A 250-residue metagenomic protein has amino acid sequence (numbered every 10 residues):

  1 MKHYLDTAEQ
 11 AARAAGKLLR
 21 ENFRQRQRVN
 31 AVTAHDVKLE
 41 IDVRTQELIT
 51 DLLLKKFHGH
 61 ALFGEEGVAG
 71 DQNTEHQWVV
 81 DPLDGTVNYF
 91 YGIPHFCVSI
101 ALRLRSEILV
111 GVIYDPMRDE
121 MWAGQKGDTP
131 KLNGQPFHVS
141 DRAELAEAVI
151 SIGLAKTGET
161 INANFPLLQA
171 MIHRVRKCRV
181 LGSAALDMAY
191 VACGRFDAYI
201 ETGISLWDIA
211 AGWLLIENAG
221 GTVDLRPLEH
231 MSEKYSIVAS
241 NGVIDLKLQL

Functional and structural regions predicted by a protein language model:
M1-L83: N-terminal subdomain of lithium-sensitive/metallo-dependent phosphomonoesterases centered on the IMPase/IPPase/PAP
L19, D42, L53, T86 (+6 more regions): Residue-level signal for inorganic ion chemistry
V29, L54, A69-D71, I113 (+3 more regions): Short secondary-structure boundary/capping segments
H35, R118, M231-K234: Short acidic/glycine-enriched loop/turn segments that link adjacent beta-strands
V43, E66, P82-G85, Y89 (+4 more regions): Generic detector of well-ordered alpha-helical packing
Q72-K131: DPxDG-like acidic metal-binding loop motif
H138-L250: An extended, acidic
